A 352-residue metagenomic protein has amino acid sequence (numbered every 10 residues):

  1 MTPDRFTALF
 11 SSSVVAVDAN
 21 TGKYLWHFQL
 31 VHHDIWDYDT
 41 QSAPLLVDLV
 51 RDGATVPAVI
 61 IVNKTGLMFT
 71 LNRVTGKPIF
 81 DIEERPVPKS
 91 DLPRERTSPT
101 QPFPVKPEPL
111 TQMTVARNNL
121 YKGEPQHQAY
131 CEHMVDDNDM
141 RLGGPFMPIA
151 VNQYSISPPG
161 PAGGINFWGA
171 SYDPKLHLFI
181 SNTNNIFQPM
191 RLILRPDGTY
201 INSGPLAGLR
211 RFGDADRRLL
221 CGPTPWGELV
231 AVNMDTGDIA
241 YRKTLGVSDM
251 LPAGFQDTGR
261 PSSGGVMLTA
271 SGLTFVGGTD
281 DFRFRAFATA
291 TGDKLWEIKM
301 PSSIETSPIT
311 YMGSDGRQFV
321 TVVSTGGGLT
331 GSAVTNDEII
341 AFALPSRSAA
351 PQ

Functional and structural regions predicted by a protein language model:
M1-Q352: Beta-sheet-rich non-transmembrane sensory/scaffold domains
